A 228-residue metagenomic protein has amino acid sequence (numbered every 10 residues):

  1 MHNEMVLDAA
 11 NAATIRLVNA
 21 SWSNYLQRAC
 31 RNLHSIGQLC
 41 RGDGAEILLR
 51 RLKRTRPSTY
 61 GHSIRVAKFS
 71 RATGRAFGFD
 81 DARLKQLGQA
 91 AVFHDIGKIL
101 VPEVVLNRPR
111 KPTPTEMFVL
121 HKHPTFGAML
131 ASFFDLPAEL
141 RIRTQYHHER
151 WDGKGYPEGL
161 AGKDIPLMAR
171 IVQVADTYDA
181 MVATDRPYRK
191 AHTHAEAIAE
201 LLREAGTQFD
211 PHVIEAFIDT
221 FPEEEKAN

Functional and structural regions predicted by a protein language model:
M1-A9: N-terminal acidic, proline/glycine-rich, low-complexity intrinsically disordered segments
D8, R16-N228: Histidine- and acidic-residue-rich, metal-dependent catalytic cores
A12: His/Asp/Glu-rich acidic catalytic environments and adjacent acidic regulatory segments
